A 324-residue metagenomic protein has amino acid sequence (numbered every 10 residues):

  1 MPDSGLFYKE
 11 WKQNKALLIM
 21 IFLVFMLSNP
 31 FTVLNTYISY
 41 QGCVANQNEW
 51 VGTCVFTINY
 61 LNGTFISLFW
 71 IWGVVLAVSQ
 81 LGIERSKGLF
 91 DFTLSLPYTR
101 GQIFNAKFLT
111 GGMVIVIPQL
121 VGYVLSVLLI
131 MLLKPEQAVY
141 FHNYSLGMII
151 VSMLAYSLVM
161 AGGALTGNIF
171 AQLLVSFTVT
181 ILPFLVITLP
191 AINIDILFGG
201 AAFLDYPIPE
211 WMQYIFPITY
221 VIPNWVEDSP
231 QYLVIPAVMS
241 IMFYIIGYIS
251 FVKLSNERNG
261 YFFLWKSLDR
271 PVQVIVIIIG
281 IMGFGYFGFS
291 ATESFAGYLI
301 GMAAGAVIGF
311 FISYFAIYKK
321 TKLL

Functional and structural regions predicted by a protein language model:
M1-F25: Aromatic- and glycine-rich beta-strand/loop motifs that create alpha-glucan
L17-V33, P118, S176-D195: Hydrophobic alpha-helical membrane-insertion segments
M26-S39, Y123-V124, Y286: Alpha-helical transmembrane segments of multi-pass membrane proteins
Y37-F56, F184-P271, I279-A306, F310-L323: Terminal transmembrane helical anchor/hairpin motif
E49-N59, T110-T178, L182-I187, D228: Secretory targeting signals
I58-I83: Long, hydrophobic alpha-helical segments
V74-A77, L158, I246-G247, I308: Hydrophobic/aromatic residues in alpha-helical transmembrane segments
Q80-V116: Helix-loop-helix units of permease transmembrane domains in multi-pass membrane transporters, especially ABC
